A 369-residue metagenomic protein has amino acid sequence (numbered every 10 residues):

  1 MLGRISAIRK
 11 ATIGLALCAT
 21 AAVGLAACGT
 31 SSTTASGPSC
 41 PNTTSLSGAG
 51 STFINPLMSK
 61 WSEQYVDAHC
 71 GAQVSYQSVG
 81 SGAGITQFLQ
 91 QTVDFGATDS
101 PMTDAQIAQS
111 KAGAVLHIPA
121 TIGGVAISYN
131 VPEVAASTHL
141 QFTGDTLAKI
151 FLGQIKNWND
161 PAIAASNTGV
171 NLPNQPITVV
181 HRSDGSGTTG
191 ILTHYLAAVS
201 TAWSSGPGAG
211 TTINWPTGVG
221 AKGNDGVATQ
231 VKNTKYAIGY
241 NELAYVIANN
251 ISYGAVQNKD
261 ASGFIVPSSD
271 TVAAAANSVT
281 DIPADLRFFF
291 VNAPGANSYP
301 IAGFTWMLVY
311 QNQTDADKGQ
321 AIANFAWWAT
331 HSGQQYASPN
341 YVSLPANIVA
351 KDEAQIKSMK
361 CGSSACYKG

Functional and structural regions predicted by a protein language model:
L2-S6, A11, G29-G369: Flexible loop/hinge segments at secondary-structure junctions
R9-A19: Sec-dependent N-terminal signal peptides
A22-A27: C-terminal motif of bacterial Sec signal peptides marking the signal peptidase cleavage site
